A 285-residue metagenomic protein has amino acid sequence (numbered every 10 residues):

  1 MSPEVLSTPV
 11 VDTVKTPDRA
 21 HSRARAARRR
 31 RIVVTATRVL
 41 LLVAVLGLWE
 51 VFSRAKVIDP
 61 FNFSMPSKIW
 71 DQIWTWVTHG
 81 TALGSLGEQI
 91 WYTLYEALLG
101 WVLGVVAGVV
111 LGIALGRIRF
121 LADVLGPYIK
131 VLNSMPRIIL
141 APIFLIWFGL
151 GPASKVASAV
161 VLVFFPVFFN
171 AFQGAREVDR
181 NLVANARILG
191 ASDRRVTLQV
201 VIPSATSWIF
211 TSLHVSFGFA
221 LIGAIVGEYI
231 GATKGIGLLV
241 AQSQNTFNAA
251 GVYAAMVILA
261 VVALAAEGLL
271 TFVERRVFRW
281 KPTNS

Functional and structural regions predicted by a protein language model:
M1-V43, G268-S285: Transmembrane alpha-helical segments of polytopic membrane transport and secretion proteins
A24-A27, A55-V102: Periplasmic/extracellular loop-to-transmembrane helix junction in inner-membrane transport proteins
W74, T78, G87-L99, A122 (+7 more regions): Alpha-helical membrane-interface segments at transmembrane helix boundaries
L99-I129: Transmembrane-helix boundary motif in ABC transporter permease subunits
K130-P166, Q173-G174: Generic hydrophobic transmembrane alpha-helix motif, especially the helices
A157, V161, R194-G227, A254 (+2 more regions): Transmembrane alpha-helices
N170-V215, V240: Short cytoplasmic-facing helical segments at TM-TM junctions of multi-pass membrane proteins
G237-F272: Hydrophobic alpha-helical transmembrane segments of polytopic membrane proteins
